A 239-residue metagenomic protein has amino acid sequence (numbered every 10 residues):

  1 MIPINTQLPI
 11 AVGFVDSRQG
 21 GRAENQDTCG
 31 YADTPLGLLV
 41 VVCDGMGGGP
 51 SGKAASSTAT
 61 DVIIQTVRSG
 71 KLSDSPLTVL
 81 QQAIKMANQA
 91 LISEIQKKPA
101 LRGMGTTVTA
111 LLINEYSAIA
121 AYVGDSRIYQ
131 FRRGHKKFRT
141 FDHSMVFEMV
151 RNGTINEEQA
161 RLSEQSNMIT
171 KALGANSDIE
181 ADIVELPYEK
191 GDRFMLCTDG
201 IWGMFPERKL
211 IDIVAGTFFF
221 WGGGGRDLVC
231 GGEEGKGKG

Functional and structural regions predicted by a protein language model:
M1-G239: PP2C/PPM-type serine/threonine phosphatase catalytic domain
